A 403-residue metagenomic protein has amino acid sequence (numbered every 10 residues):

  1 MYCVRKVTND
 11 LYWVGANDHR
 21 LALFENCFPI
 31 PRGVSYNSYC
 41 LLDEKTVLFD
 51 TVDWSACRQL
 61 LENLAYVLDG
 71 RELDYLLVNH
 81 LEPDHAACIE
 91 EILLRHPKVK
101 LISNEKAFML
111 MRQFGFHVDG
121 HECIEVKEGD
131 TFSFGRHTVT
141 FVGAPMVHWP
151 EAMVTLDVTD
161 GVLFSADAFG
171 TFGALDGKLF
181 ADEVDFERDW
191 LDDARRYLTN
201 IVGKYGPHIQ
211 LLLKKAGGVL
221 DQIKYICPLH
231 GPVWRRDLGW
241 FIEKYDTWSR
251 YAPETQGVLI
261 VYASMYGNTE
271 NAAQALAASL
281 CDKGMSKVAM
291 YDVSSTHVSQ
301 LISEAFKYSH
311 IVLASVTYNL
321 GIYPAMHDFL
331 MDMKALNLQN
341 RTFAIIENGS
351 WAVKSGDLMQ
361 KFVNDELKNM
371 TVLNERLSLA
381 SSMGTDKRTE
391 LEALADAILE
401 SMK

Functional and structural regions predicted by a protein language model:
V4-Y66, V154-D157, G161-S165, T269: Conserved beta-strand hairpin/beta-sheet module of binuclear metal-dependent hydrolase folds, prominently
R5-N9, S103-A152, L211: Metallo-beta-lactamase
E44, S55-I102: Active-site metal-binding motif and surrounding structural segment of the metallo-beta-lactamase
K45-V47, Y75, G161-F164, Y225 (+3 more regions): Structural motif
F49-T51, L73-L81, L101-N104, L163-D167 (+1 more regions): Active-site neighborhood of phospho(di)ester-bond hydrolases with catalytic His/Asp-centered motifs
C88, T296-L301: Short acidic active-site motifs
H148-A152, D160, A168-K204, W248-E254: Active-site-proximal loop/helix segment associated with metal-binding centers of metalloenzymes
L175, F186-I226, G231-V233, A275-Y291 (+1 more regions): FMN-binding flavodoxin-like domain, especially the glycine-rich phosphate-binding loop
